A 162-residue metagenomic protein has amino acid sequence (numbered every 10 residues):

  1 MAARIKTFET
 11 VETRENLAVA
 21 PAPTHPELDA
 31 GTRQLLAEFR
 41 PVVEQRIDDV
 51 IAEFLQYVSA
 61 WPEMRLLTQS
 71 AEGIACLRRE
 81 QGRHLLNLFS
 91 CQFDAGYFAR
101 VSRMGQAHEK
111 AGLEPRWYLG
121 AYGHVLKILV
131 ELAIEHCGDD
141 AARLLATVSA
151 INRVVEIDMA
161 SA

Functional and structural regions predicted by a protein language model:
A2-G31, V42, G82-A162: Long, amphipathic alpha-helical coupling/dimerization segments that relay conformational signals between
Q34-R40, R65-S70: Charged, low-complexity surface segments at secondary-structure and domain boundaries
A37-S59: TRNA-binding/sensing appendages of the translation machinery
Q45, D49, E53, C76 (+2 more regions): Short, well-structured alpha-helical interface segments that form or flank functional binding sites
F54-L55, S59-F89: Structured interaction and signal-relay segments at domain junctions
